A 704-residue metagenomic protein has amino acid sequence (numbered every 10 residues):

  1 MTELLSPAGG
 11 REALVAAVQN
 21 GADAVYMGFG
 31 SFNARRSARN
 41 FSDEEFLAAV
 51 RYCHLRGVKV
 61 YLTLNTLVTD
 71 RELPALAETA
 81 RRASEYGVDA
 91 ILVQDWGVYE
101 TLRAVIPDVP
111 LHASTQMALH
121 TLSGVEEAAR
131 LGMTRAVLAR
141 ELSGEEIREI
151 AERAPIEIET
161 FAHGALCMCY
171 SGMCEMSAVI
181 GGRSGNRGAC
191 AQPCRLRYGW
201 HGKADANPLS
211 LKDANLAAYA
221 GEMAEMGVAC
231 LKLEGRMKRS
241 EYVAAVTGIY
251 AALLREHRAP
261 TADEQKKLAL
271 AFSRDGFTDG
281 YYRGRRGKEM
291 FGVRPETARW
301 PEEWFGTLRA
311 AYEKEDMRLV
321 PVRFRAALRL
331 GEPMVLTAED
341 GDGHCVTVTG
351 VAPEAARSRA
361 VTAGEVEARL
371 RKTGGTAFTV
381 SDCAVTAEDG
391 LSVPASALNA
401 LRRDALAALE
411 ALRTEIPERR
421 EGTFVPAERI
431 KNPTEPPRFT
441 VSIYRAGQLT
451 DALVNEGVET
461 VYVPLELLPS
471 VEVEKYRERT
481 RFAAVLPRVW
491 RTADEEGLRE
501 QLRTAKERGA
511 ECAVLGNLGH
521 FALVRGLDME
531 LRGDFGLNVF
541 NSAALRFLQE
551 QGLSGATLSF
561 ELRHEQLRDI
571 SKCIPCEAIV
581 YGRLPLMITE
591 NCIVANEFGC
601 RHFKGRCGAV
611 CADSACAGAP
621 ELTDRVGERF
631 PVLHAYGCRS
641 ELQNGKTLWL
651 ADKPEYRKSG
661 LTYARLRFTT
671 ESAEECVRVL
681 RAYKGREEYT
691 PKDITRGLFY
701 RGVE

Functional and structural regions predicted by a protein language model:
M1-N20, A24-A34, L47-V50, R56-S84 (+5 more regions): Surface-exposed amphipathic alpha-helical tracts and adjacent flexible/coil segments at the periphery of soluble enzymes
A34-N40: Short glycine-enriched, charge-decorated loop/helix-capping segments at active-site entrances that position
F41-F46: Glycine-rich, highly charged phosphate/nucleotide-binding loops
L122-S123: Conserved nucleotide-cofactor-binding alpha/beta core module
